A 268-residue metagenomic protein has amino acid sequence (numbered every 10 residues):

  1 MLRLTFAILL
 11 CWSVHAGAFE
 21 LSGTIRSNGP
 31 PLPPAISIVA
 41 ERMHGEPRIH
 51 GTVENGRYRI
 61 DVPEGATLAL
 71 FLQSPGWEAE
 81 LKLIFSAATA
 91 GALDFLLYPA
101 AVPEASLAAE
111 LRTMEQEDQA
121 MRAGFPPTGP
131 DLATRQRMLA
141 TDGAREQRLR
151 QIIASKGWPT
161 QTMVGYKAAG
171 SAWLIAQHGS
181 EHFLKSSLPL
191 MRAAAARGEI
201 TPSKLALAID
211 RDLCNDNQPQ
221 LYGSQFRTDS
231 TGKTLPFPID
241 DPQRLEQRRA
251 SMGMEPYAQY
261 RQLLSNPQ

Functional and structural regions predicted by a protein language model:
C11-H15: N-terminal signal peptide c-region/cleavage motif recognized by signal peptidases
F19-G29: A short, amphipathic beta-strand motif
S27-M43: Short, ordered, surface-exposed loop/turn motifs in non-cytosolic proteins
M43-E46, T67-L83: A short, solvent-exposed loop/turn motif at the edges and junctions of modular extracellular/periplasmic domains
M43-R57: Short, acidic Ser/Thr/Gly-rich low-complexity loop/linker segments typical of extracellular and cell-surface proteins
G56-I60, G91-L93: Short strand-edge motifs at loop-to-beta-strand transitions and within beta-strands of extracellular beta-rich domains
R59-T67: Short Pro-Gly-centered beta-turn/loop motif in secreted/extracellular proteins
L83-A105: Extracellular beta-sheet/turn segments enriched in Thr/Pro/Gly and aliphatic residues
